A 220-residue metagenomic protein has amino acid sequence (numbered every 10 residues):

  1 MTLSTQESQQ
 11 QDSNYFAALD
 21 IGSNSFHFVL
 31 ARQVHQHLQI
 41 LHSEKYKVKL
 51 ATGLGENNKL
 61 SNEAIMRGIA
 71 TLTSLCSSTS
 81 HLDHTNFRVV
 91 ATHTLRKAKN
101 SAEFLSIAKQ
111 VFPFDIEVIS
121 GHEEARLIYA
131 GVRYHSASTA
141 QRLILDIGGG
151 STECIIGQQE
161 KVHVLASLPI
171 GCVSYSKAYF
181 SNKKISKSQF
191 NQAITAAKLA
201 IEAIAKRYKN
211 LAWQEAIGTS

Functional and structural regions predicted by a protein language model:
M1-I21, V29-I147, I155-S220: Nucleotide/phosphate-binding catalytic cleft detector across ATP-hydrolyzing and phosphate-transferring enzymes
N24: Primarily the dimerization/phosphotransfer
T152: Metal-dependent DNA phosphodiester-chemistry modules and their immediately adjacent helices/loops in DNA-processing
